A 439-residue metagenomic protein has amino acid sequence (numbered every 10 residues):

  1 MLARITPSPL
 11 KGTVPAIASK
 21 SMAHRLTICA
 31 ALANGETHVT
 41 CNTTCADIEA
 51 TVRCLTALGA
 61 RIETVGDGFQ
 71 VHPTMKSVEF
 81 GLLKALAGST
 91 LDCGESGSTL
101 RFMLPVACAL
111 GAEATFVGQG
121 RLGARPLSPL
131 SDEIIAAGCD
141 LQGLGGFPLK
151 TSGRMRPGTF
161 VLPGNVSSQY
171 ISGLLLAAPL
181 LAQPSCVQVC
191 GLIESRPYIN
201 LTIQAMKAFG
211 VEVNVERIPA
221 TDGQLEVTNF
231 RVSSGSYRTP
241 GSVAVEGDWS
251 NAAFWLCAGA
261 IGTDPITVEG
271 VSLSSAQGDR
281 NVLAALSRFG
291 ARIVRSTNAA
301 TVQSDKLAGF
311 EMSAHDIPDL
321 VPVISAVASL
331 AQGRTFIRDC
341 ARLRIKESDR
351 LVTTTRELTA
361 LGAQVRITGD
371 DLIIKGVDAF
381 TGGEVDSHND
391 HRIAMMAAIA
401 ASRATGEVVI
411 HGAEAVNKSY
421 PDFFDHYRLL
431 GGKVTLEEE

Functional and structural regions predicted by a protein language model:
M1-E439: Short, structured segments at the rim of ligand-binding sites
